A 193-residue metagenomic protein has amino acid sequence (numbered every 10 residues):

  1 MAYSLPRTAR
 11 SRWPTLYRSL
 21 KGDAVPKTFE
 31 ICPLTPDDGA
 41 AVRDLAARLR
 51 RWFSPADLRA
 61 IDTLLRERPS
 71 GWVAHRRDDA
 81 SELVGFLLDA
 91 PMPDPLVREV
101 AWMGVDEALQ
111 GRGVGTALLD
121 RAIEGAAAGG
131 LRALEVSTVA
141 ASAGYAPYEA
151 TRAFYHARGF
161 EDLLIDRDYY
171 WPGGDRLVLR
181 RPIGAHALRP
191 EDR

Functional and structural regions predicted by a protein language model:
Y3, T8, P14-D37, R181 (+1 more regions): Conserved N-terminal entry element of GNAT/NAT acetyltransferase domains
F29, P33-W102, D106, L119-R121 (+5 more regions): Acetyl-CoA-dependent GNAT
I61, A141, Y170: Positions that flank functional sites
M103-Q110, V139-S142: A short, internal acetyl-CoA/4′-phosphopantetheine-binding micro-motif in the GNAT/acyltransferase core
G111-A128, E149-A150, A157: Conserved acetyl-CoA-binding loop-helix of GNAT-fold acetyltransferases
A126-P147: Conserved GNAT acetyl-CoA-binding A-motif
S137, A146-R152, H156-D175: Conserved catalytic-core motifs of GNAT/GCN5-like acyltransferases
